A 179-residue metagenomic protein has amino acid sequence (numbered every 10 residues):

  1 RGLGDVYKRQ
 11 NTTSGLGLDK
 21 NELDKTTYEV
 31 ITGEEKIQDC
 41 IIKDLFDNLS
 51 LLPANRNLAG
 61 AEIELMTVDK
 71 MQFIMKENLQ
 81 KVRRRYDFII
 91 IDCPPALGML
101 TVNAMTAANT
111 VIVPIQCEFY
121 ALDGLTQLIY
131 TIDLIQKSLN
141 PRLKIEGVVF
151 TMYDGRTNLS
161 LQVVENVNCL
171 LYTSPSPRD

Functional and structural regions predicted by a protein language model:
R1-S174, R178: P-loop NTP-binding core
